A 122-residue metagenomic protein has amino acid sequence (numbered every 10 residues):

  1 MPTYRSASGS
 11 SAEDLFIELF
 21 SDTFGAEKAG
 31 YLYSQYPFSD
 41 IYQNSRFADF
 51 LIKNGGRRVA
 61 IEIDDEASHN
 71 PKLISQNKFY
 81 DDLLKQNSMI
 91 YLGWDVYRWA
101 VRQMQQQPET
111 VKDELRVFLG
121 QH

Functional and structural regions predicted by a protein language model:
M1-A29, H122: Solvent-exposed, charged helical/coil patches that constitute nucleic-acid or partner-interaction surfaces
G30-A60: Active-site metal-binding core of divalent-cation-utilizing nuclease and nuclease-like domains
D40-Y42, S68-P71: Short, solvent-exposed loop/turn segments at secondary-structure junctions
F47-A48, I74-N77, K112-E114: Short, glycine/charged-enriched secondary-structure capping and boundary segments
I61-E66: Short loop/turn segments at strand-loop or loop-helix junctions that form parts of catalytic or ligand-binding pockets
A67-S68, M104: Short acidic, S/G/P-rich loop/turn micro-motifs used as interaction or catalytic elements
P71-Q86, Y91: Mg2+/Mn2+-dependent nuclease catalytic core
N87-H122: Basic, glycine-rich
